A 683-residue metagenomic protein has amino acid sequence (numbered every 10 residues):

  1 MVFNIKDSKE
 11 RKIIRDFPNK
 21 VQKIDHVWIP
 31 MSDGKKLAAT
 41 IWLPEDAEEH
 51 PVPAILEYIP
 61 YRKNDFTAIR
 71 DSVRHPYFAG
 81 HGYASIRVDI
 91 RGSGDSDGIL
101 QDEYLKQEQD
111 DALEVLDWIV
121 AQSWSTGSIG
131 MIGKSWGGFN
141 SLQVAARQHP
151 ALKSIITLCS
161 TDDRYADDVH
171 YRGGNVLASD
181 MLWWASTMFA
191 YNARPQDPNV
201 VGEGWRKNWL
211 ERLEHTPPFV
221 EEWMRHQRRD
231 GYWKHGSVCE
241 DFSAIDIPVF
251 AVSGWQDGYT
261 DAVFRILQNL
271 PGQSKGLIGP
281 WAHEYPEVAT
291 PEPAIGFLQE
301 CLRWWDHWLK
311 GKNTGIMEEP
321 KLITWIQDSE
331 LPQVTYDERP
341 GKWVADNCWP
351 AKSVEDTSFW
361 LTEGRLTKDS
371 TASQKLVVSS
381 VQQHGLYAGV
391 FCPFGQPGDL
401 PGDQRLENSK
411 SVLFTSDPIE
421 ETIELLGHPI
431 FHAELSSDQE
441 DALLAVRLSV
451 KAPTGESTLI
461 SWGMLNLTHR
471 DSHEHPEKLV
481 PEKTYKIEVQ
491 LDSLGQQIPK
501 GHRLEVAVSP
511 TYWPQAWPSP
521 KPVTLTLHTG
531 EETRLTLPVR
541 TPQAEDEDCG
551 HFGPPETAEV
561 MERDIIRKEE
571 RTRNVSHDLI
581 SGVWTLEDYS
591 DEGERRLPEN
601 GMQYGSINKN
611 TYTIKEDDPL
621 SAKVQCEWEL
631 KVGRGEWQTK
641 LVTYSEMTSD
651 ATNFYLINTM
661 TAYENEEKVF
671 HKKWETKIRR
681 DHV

Functional and structural regions predicted by a protein language model:
E10-H50, T415, I419-E421: N-terminal cap/lid segment of alpha/beta-hydrolase-fold proteins
R11, E287, P291-Y663, E667-V683: C-terminal, loop-rich substrate-recognition/catalytic regions characterized by aromatic stacking residues
D46-V120, V169-H170, V446-T454, W513: Cap/lid segment of the alpha/beta-hydrolase catalytic domain
D71-S72, G80, A146-A244: Accessory cap/linker subdomain of secreted extracellular hydrolases
W124-S135: Alpha/beta-hydrolase fold nucleophile elbow
K134-Q143: Glycine-rich nucleophile elbow surrounding the catalytic serine of serine-hydrolase chemistry
I245, A251-S253: Short beta-strand/loop motif that positions the catalytic acidic residue of the alpha/beta-hydrolase fold
A262-S274: Active-site-adjacent alpha-helix of alpha/beta-hydrolase-fold enzymes
